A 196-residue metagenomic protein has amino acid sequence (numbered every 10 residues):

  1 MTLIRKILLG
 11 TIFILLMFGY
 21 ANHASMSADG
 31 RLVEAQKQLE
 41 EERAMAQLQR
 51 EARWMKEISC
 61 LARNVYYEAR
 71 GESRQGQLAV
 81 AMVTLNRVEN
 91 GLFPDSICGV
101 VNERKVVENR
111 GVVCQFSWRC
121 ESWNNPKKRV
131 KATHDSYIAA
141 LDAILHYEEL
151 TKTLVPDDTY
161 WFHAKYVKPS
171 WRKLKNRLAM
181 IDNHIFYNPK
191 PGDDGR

Functional and structural regions predicted by a protein language model:
M1-T2: N-terminal secretory signal peptides that target proteins for export/translocation
K6-A21: Hydrophobic membrane-insertion alpha-helices, especially the h-region of bacterial N-terminal signal peptides
N22, D29-R196: Bacterial extracytoplasmic/cell-wall-associated proteins, especially those involved in peptidoglycan
